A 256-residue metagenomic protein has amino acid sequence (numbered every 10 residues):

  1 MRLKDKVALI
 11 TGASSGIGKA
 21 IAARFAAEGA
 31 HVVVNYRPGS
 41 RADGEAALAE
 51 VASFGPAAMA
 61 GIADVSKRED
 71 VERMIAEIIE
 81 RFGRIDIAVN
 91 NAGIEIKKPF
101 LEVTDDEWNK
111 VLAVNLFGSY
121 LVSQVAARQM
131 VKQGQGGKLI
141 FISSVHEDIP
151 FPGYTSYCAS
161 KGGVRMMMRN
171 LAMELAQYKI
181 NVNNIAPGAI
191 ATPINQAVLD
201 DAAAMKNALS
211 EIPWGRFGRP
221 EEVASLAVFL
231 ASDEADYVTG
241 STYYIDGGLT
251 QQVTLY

Functional and structural regions predicted by a protein language model:
V7, S14-S15: Conserved glycine-rich cofactor-binding loop
A30-E45: Conserved glycine-rich Rossmann-like NAD(P)H-binding loop of the short-chain dehydrogenase/reductase
P99-F100, T104-L112, A208: Substrate-binding pocket helix/loop in short-chain dehydrogenase/reductase
S123, S160, M168: Active-site helix of classical SDR
R128, M173-Q177, D236: Alpha-helical segment proximal to the catalytic Tyr-Lys
S144: Residue(s) in the substrate-gating loop at a strand-loop-helix junction that position the organic substrate next
I149, V228, T239-Y256: Short C-terminal tail/terminal secondary-structure segment of NAD(P)H-dependent dehydrogenase/reductase domains
